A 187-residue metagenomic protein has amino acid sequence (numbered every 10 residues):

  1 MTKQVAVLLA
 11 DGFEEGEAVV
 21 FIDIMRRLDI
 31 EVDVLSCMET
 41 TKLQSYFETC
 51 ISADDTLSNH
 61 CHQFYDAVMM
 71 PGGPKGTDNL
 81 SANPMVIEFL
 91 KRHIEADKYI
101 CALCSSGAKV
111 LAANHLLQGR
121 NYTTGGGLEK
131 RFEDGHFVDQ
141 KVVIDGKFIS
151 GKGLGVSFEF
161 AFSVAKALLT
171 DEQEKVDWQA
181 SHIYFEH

Functional and structural regions predicted by a protein language model:
Q4-V7, D11-F13, R26-S36, A53-D55 (+1 more regions): Active-site-adjacent pocket-lining segments in enzyme domains
F13-E17, K42: Short N-terminal binding/cap micro-motifs at the start of the first secondary-structure element
E17-R27: Short, solvent-exposed amphipathic alpha-helices that sit in or adjacent to ligand/effector-binding or catalytic
V19, S36-E39: Short glycine/proline-centered loop/turn elements that form peptide/ligand docking sites
T41-S45, Q140-V143: Short acidic-hydrophobic surface loop/beta-edge motif
S45-A53: A cross-family phosphate/adenosyl-ligand binding-site feature
